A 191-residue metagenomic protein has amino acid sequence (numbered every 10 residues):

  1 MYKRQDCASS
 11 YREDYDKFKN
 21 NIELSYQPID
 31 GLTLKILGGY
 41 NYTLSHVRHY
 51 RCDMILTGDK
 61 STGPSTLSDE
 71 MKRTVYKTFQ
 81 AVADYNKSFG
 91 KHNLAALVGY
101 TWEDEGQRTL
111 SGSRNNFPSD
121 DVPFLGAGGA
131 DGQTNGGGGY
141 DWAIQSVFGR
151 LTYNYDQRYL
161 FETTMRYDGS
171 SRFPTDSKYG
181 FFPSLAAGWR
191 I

Functional and structural regions predicted by a protein language model:
K3-R4, H49-S65, R108-N135: Surface-exposed loop/turn segments flanking beta-strands in extracellular/periplasmic regions
R4-H49, S68-S88, A95, Q107-T109 (+2 more regions): Outer-membrane beta-barrel transmembrane strands
T78, F182-A186: Short amphipathic alpha-helical face segments that pack within enzyme cores and frequently flank/anchor catalytic
G99-T101: N-terminal glycine-rich FAD/FM-binding segment characteristic of electron-transfer flavoproteins
E103-E105: Conserved "boundary/linchpin" sites in short secondary-structure elements
L125-G126, D176, F182: Outer-membrane beta-barrel domain signature, especially the mid-to-C-terminal portions of large Gram-negative OMP
S171-S177: Solvent-exposed loop/turn segments connecting transmembrane beta-strands in outer-membrane beta-barrel proteins
A187-I191: Metallo-beta-lactamase
